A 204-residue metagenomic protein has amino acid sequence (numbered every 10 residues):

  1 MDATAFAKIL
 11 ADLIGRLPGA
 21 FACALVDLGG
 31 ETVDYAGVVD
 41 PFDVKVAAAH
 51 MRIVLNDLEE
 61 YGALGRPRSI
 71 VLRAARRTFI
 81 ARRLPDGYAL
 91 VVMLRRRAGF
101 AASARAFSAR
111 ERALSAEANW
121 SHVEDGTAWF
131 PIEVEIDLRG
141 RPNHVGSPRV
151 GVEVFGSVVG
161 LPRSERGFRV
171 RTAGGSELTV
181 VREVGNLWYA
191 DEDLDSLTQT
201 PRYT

Functional and structural regions predicted by a protein language model:
M1-A20, L28-W120: Acidic, low-complexity cytosolic segments
D27-G29, P85, G174, E183-V184: Short acidic-glycine loop/turn motifs at beta-strand connectors
W120-T204: Cysteine-centric segments in proteins
